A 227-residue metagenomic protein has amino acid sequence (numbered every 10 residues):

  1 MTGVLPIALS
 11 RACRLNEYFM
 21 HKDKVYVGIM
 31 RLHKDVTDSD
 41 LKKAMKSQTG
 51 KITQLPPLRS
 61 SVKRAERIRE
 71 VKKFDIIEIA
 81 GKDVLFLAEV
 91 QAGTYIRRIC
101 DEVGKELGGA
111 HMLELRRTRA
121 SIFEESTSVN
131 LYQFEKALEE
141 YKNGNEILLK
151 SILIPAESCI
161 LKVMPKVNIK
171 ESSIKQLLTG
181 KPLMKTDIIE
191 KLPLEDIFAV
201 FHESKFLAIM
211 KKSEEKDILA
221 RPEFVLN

Functional and structural regions predicted by a protein language model:
M1-V129, Q133, I209-M210: RNA pseudouridine synthases
T2, R59-E66, K72-I77, E106-N227: Accessory RNA 3′-end/elbow-binding domains used by RNA modification enzymes
